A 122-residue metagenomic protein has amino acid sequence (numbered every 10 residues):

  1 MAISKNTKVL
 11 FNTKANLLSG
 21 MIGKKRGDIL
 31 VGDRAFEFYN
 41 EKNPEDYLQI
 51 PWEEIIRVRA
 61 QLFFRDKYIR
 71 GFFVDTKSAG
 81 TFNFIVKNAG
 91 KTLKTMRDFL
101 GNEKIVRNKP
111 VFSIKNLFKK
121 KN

Functional and structural regions predicted by a protein language model:
M1-L30, L48, T95-D98, E103-N122: Anionic N-terminal interaction surfaces
S4, N12-K14, G32, E53 (+3 more regions): A structural detector for beta-sheet-dominated domains
V9, R34-F36, G80-F82, N116: Short non-domain terminal segments
T13, I69-G71, T81: Broad gene-expression machinery/nucleic-acid interaction feature
S19-D28, G32-G71: Phosphoinositide-binding peripheral membrane targeting modules
P44-I50, T81-K87, N108: Short, exposed beta-strand "edge-strand" segments with a Pro/Gly-rich flavor and a Y/T-containing core
E54-I55, Q61-L62, R70-F73, G90-K91 (+2 more regions): Short, intrinsically disordered/low-complexity patches at protein termini and at juxtamembrane boundaries
V74-D98: Canonical phosphoinositide-binding patch of PH/PH-like domains
